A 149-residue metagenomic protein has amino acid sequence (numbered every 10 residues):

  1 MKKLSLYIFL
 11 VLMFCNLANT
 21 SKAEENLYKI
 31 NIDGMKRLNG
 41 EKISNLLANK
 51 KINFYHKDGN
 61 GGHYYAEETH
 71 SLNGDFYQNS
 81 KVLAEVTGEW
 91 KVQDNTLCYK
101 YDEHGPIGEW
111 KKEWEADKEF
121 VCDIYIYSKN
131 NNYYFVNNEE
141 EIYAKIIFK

Functional and structural regions predicted by a protein language model:
M1-A23: Classical Sec-dependent N-terminal signal peptides that target proteins to the secretory pathway
N19-T87, Q93-K149: Lipid interaction determinants
